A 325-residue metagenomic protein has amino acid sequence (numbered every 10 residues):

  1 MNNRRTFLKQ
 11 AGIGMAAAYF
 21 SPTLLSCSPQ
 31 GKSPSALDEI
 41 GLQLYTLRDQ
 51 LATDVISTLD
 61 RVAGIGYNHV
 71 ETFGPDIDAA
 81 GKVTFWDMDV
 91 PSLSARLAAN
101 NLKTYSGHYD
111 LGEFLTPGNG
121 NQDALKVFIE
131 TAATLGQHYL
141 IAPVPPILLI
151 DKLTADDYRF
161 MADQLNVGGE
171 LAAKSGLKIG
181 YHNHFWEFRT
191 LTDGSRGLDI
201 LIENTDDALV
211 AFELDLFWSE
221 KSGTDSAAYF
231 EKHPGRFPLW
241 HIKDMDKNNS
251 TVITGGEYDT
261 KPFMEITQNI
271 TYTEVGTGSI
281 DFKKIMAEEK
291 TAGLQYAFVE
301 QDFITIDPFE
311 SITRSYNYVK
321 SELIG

Functional and structural regions predicted by a protein language model:
M1-T6, A18-K32: N-terminal twin-arginine translocation
G12-S21, L115-A211, F309: Active-site acidic/histidine proton-transfer and metal-coordination neighborhood in alpha/beta enzyme cores
T23-S57, R61: C-terminal segment of N-terminal export signals and the immediately downstream linker at the start of the mature
D38-Q43, V70-T72, T104-Y109, L140-A142 (+4 more regions): Hydrophobic faces of well-ordered beta-strands that scaffold small-molecule active sites in alpha/beta enzyme cores
L51-V62, G120-E130, S222-Y229, F282-I285: Short, acidic/polar
T58-P75, L135-G136: Catalytic domains of carbohydrate-active enzymes, especially glycoside hydrolases
H69, A172-Y272: Acidic/histidine-rich catalytic cores of soluble enzymes
T72-S94: Glycine-rich, proline-tolerant flexible connector loops at the mouths of alpha/beta enzymes
